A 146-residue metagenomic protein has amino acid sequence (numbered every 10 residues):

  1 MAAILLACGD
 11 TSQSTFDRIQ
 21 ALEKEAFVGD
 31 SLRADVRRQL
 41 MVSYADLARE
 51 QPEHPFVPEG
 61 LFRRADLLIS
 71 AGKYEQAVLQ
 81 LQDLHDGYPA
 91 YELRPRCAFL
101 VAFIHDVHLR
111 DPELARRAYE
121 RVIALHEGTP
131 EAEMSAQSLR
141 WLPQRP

Functional and structural regions predicted by a protein language model:
I4-P146: Acidic, polar-rich low-complexity tracts and alpha-helical solenoid repeat scaffolds
